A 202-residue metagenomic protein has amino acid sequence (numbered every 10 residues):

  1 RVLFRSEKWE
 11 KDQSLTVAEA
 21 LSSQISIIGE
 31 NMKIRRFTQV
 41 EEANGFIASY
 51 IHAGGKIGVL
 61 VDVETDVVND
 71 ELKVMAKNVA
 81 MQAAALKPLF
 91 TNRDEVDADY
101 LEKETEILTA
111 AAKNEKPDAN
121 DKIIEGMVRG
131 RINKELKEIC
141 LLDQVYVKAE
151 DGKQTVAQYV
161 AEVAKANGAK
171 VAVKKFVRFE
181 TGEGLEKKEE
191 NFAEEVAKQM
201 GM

Functional and structural regions predicted by a protein language model:
R1-M202: N-terminal assembly/interaction segments in proteins that build large macromolecular machines
